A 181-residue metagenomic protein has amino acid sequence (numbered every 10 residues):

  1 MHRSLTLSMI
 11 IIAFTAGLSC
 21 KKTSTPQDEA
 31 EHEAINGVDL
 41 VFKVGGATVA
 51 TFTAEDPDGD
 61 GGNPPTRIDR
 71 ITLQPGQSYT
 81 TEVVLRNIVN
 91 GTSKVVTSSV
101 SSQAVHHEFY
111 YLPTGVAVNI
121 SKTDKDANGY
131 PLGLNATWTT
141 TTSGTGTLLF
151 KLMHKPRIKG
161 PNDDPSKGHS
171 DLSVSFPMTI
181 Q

Functional and structural regions predicted by a protein language model:
M1-S8: Bacterial N-terminal signal peptides that target proteins for export
S4, T15-L40: Bacterial Sec-dependent N-terminal signal peptides
I10-F14: Hydrophobic helical h-region of N-terminal Sec-dependent signal peptides in bacterial secretory/periplasmic proteins
D28-Q181: First exposed extracellular module after export/assembly in secreted or surface-exposed proteins
